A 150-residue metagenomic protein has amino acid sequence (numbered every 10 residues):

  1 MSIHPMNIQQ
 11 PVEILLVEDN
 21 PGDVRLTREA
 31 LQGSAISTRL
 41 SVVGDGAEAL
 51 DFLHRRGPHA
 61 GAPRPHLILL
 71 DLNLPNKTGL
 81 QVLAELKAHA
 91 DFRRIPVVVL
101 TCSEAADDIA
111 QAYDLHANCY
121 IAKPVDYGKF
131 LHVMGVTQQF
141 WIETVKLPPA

Functional and structural regions predicted by a protein language model:
M1-L16, P21-S41, A47-L50, H54 (+3 more regions): Non-catalytic signal-transmission and effector/linker regions of two-component phosphorelay proteins
D19, D71, G79: Conserved phosphate-binding and hydrolysis motifs of nucleotide-dependent enzymes
N20-D23, P75, D91, S103-D107: Negatively charged, flexible loop motifs adjacent to catalytic sites in prokaryotic signal transduction proteins
Q32, P58, L80-R93: Short amphipathic alpha-helix used as the core "switch/output" element in two-component signaling
D45-E48, T78-A84: Acidic catalytic/metal-coordinating carboxylates
L70-D71, T101: Active-site residues of response regulator receiver
K87, A110-D114: Alpha4-beta5-alpha5 "output face"
N118: Short, glycine/charged-rich "phosphate-handling" switch motifs in NTP-dependent and phosphotransfer domains
